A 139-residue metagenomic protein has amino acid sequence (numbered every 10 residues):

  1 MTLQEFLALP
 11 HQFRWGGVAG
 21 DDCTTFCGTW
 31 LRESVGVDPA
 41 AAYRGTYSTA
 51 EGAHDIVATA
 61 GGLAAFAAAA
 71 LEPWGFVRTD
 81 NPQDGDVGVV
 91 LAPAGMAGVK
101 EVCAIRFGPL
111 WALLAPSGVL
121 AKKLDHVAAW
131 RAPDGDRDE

Functional and structural regions predicted by a protein language model:
M1-A58: N-terminal capping segments
G16-D21, P93-K100, D134-E139: Intrinsically disordered, low-complexity coil segments
G16-V18, E33, V77, L114 (+1 more regions): Enriched - but not universal
A50-A121: ...with weaker cross-activation on analogous glycine-rich loops/strands in unrelated enzymes
L120-E139: Glycine- and charge-enriched low-complexity intrinsically disordered segments
